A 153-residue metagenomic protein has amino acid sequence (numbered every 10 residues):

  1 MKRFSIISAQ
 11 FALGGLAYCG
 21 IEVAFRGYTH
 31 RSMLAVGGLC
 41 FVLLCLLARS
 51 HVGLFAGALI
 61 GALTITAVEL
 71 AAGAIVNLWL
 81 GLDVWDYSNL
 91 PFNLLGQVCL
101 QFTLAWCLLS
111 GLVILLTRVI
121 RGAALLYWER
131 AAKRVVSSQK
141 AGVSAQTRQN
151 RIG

Functional and structural regions predicted by a protein language model:
M1-G153: Aromatic-rich, lipid-facing transmembrane alpha helices and their immediate juxtamembrane interface loops in integral
